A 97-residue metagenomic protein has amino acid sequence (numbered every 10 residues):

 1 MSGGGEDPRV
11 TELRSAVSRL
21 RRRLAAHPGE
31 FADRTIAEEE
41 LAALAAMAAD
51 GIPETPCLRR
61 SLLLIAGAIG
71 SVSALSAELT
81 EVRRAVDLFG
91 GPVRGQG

Functional and structural regions predicted by a protein language model:
M1-G70, D87-G97: Short amphipathic alpha-helical segments that predominantly mediate membrane engagement
R59, S73-R83: Amphipathic alpha-helical hairpins/coiled-coils and adjacent low-complexity
